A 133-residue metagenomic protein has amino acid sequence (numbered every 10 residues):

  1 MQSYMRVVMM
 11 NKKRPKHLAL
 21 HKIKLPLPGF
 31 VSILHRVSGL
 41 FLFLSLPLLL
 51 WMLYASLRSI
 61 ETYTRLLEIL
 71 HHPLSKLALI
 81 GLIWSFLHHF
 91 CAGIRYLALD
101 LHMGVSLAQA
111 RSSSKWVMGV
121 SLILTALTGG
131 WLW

Functional and structural regions predicted by a protein language model:
Q2-W133: Membrane-embedded alpha-helical bundles that constitute the cytochrome b-like, heme-associated redox core of multi-pass
